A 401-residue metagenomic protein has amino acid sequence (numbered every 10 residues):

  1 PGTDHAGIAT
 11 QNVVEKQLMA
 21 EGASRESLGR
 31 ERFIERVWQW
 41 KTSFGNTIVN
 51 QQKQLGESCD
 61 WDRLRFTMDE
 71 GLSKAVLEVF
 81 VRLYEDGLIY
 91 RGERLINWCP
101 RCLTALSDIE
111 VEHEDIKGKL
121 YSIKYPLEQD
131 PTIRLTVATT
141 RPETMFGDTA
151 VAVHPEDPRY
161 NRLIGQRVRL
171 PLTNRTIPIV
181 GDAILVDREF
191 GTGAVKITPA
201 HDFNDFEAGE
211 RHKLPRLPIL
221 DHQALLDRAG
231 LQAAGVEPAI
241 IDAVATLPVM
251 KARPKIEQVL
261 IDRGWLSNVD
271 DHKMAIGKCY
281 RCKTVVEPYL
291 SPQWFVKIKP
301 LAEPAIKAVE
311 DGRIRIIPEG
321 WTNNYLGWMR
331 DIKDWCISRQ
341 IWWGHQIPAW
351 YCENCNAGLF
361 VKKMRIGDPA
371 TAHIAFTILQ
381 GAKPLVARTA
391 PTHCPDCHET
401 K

Functional and structural regions predicted by a protein language model:
P1-E156, T198-R211, P215-G230, L260-A308 (+3 more regions): N-terminal, positively charged nucleic-acid-binding surface of large information/translation enzymes
P1-I8, P142, D148-L170, A387-A390 (+2 more regions): Carboxylate/His-rich catalytic cores and anion/metal-binding grooves
L95, A275, P348, A387-H393: Short metal-coordination and nucleic-acid-contact micro-motifs, chiefly zinc-binding Cys/His arrays
C99, C279, C352, C394-C397: Short cysteine-rich clusters marking metal-coordination/redox-active sites
L106, V286, N356-L359, H398-K401: Cys/His-rich microdomains that often coordinate metals
N161-G165, Q232-R253: A glycine-biased structural micro-motif
I164-Q223: Extracellular/luminal Protease-associated
L260-R263, D334-W335, P369-A382: Short Cys/His-rich Zn2+-coordinating modules
